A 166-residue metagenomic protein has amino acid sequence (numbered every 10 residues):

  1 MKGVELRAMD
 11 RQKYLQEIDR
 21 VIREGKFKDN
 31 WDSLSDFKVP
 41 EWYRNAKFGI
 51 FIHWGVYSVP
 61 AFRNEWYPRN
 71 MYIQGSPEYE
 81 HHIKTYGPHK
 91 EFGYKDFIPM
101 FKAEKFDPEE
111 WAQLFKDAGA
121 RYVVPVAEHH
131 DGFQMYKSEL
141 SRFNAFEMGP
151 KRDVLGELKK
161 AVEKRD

Functional and structural regions predicted by a protein language model:
K2-D166: Mature catalytic domains of secreted/periplasmic carbohydrate-active enzymes
